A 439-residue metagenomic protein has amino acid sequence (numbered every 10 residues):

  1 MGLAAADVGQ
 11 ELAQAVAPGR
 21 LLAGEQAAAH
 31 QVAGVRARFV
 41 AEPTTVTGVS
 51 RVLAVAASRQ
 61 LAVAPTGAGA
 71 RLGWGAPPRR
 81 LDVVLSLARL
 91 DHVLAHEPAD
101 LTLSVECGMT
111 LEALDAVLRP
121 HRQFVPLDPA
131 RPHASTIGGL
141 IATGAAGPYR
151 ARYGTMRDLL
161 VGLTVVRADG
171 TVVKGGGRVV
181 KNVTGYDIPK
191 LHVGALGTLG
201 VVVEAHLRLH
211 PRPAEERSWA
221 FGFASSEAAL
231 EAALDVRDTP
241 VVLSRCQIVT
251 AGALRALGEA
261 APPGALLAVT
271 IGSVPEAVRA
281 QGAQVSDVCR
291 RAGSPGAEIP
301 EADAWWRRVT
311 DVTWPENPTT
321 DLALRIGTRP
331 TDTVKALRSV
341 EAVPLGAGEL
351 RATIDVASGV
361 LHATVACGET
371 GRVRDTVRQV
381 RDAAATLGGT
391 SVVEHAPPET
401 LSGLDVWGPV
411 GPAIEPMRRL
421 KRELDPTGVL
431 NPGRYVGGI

Functional and structural regions predicted by a protein language model:
G2-L3, F221-A228, P275-E276, R325-K335 (+1 more regions): Short, surface-exposed ligand-recognition loops at beta-strand->loop->(often short) alpha-helix junctions that present
A6-L12, S226-V249, D287, P330-A347 (+1 more regions): Short amphipathic alpha-helix segments
V16-V32, V63: N-terminal glycine-rich anion-binding loops that anchor highly charged ligand groups
Q31-V63, L81-V83, L87-H133, A145-R178 (+3 more regions): N-terminal glycine-rich flavin-associated loop
V35-R36, T44, L61, T66-A68 (+4 more regions): Conserved glycine-rich FAD pyrophosphate-binding loop
A57, R119, R237, R290 (+1 more regions): Anion (oxyanion) recognition and catalysis
A142, V161-T320: C-terminal substrate-binding/cap subdomain adjacent to the FAD-binding core in PCMH-type and related FAD-linked
